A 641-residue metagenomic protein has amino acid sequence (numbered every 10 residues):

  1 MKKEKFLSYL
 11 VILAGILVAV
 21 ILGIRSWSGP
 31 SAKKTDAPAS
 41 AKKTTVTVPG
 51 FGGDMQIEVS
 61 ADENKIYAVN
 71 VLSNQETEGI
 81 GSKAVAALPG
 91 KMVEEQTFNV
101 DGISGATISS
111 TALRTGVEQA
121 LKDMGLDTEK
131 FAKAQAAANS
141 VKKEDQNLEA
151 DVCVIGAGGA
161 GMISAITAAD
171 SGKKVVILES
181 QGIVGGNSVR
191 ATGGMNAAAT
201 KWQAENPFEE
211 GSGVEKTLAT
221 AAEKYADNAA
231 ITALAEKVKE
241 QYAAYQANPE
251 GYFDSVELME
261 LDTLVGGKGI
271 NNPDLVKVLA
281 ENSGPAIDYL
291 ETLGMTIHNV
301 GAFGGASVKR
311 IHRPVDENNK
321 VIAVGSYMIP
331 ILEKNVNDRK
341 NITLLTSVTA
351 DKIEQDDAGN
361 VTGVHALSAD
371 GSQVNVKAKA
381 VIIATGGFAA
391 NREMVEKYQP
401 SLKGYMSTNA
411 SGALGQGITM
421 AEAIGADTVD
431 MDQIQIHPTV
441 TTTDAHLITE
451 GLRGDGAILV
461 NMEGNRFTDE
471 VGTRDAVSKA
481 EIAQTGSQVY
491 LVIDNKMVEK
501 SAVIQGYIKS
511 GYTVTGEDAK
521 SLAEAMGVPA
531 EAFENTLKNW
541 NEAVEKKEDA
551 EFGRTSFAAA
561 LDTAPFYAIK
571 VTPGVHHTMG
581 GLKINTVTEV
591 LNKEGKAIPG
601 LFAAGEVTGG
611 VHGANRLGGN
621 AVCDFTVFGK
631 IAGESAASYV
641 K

Functional and structural regions predicted by a protein language model:
D36-Q135: Active-site- and interface-proximal helix/loop "cap" or "latch" segments in soluble metabolic and energy-transducing
K91-E94, N99, Q484-Y567, Y639: Helix-rich C-terminal "cap"/substrate-channel and partner-interaction subdomain that packs against the flavin-binding
E149-I177, A637: N-terminal Rossmann-like FAD-binding beta1-loop-alpha1 element of flavoenzymes
D170-A191, F208: Glycine-rich FAD pyrophosphate-binding loop
A221-L234, I418-E422, D427-A530: An anion/pyrophosphate-binding glycine-rich loop and adjacent beta-alpha core in soluble alpha-beta enzymes
D254-S372, N391-E393, L537, V544-T563: Conserved redox-cofactor binding core of oxidoreductases
K352, A532-N615: A glycine-rich dinucleotide-binding beta-alpha-beta segment and adjacent secondary-structure elements that constitute
A369-S372, V376-T441, F628-I631: Glycine-rich loop(s) and the adjacent beta-strand/alpha-helix scaffold that form part
